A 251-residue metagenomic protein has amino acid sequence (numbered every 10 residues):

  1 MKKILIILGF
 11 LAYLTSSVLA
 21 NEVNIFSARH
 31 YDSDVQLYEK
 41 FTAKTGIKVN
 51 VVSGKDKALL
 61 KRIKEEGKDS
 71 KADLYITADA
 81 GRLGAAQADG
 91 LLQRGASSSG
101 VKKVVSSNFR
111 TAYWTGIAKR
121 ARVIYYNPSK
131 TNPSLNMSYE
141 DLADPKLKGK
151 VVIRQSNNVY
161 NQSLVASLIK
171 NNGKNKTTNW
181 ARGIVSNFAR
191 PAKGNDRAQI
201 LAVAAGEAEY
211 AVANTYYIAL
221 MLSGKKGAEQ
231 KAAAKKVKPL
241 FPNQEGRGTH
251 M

Functional and structural regions predicted by a protein language model:
I4-Y13: Sec-dependent N-terminal signal peptides
Y13-A20: Sec/Tat signal peptide C-region and signal peptidase I cleavage site
A20-A85: Early extracytoplasmic/lumenal segment of secretory-pathway proteins
N24, V123-Y125, K238: Residues embedded in well-ordered beta-strands
A28, D32, K71-A208, I218-G224: Extracytoplasmic ligand-binding site segments that recognize negatively charged/polar headgroups
V49-V51, V151, V237-P239: Generic structural signal for residues in well-ordered beta-strands
R120, A181-V185, R190-K193, K231-M251: Periplasmic-binding protein-like
